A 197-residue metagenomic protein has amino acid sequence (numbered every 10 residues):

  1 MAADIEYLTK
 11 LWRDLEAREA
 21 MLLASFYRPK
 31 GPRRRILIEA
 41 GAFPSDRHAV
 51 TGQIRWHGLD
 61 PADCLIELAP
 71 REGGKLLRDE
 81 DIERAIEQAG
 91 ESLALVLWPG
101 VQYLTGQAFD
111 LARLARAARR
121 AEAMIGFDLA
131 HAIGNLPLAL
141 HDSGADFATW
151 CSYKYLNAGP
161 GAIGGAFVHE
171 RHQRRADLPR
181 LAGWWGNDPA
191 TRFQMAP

Functional and structural regions predicted by a protein language model:
M1-W12, G159, R175: N-terminal glycine-rich, Lys/His-bearing helix-loop that initiates the first secondary-structure elements of many
I5-P32, P44-D46: Conserved beta-loop-alpha segment that forms the PLP phosphate-binding cup at the N-terminus of a helix
S25, G52-W56, A85, D110-A121 (+2 more regions): Alpha-helical structural signal in soluble globular domains
I38-D60: Substrate-binding/gating loop at the entrance of the active-site cleft, primarily in PLP-dependent aminotransferase-like
P61-I66, P70-A130, Y155: Active-site phosphate-binding strand-loop segment of PLP-dependent enzymes
L129, I133, L140-N157, A162-V168: Conserved active-site segment immediately N-terminal to the catalytic lysine that forms the internal aldimine
N157-A162, F167-P197: Active-site C-terminal subdomain of aminotransferase-like
